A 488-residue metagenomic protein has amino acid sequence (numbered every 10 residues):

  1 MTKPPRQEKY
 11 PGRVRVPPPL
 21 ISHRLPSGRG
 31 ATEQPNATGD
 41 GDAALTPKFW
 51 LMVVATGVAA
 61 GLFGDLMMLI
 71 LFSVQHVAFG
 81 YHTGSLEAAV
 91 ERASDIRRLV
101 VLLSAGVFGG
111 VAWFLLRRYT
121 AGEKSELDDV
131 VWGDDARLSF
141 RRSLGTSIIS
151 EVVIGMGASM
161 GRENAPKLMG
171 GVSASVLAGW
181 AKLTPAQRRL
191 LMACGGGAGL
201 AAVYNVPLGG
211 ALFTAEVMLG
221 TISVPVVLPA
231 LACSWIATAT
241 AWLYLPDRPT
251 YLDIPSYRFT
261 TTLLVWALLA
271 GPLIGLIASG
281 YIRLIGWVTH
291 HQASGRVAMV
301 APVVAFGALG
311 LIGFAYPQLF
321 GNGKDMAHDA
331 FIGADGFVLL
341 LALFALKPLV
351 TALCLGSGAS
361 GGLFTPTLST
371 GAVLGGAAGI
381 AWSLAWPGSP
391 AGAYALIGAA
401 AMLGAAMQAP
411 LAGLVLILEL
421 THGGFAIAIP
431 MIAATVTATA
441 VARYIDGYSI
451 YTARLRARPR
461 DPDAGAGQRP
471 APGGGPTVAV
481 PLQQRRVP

Functional and structural regions predicted by a protein language model:
M1-P488: Alpha-helical transmembrane segments and immediately membrane-proximal extracytoplasmic
